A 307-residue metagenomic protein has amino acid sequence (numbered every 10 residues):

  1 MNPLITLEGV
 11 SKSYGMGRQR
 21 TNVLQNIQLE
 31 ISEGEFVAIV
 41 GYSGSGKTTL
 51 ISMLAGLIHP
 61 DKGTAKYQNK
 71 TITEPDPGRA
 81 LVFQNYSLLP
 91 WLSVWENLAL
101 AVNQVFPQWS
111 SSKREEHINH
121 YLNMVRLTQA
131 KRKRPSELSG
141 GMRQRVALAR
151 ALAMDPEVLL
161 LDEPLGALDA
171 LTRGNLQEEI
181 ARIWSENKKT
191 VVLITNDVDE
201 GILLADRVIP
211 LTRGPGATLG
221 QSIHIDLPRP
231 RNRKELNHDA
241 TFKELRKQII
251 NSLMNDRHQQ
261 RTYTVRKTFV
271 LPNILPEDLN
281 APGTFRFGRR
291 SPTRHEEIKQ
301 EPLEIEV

Functional and structural regions predicted by a protein language model:
V40-Y42: The feature captures the beta-strand-to-loop junction immediately N-terminal to the Walker
A55: Helix-to-loop junction immediately C-terminal to a conserved catalytic motif
G63-P75: Conserved ABC transporter NBD signature motif
L92-A101: Short coil-to-helix segment of the ABC ATPase nucleotide-binding domain corresponding to the Q-loop/switch region
S111-A130, R182: Conserved ABC ATPase "signature" region
R134-L138, M142: Conserved ABC ATPase signature
L148: Hydrophobic anchor residue at the start of the ABC signature
A153-E157: A short, proline-enriched helix->beta-strand linker immediately N-terminal to the Walker B motif in ABC-type P-loop
